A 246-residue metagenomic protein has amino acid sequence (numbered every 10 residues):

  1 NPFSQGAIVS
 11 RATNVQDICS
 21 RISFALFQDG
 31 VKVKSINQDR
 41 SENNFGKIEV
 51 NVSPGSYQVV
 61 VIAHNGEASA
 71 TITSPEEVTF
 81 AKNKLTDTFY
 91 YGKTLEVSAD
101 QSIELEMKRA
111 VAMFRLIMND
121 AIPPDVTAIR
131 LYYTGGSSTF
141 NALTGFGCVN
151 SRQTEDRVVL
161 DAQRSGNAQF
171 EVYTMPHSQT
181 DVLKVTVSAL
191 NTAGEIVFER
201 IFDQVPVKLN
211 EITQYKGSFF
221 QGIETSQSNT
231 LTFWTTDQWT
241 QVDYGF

Functional and structural regions predicted by a protein language model:
N1-I22, A70-G135, Q221-E224, F233: Primarily secretory-pathway and cell-envelope proteins
T13-T73, V126-E211, T240-F246: Tryptophan-paired
D29, A121, Y215: Residue-level marker of positions within ordered structural domains that often coincide with functionally constrained
V50, K82-K84, K208, Q227 (+2 more regions): Short linear sequence motifs
T213-F246: Hydrophobic, glycine-enriched assembly/anchoring segments
